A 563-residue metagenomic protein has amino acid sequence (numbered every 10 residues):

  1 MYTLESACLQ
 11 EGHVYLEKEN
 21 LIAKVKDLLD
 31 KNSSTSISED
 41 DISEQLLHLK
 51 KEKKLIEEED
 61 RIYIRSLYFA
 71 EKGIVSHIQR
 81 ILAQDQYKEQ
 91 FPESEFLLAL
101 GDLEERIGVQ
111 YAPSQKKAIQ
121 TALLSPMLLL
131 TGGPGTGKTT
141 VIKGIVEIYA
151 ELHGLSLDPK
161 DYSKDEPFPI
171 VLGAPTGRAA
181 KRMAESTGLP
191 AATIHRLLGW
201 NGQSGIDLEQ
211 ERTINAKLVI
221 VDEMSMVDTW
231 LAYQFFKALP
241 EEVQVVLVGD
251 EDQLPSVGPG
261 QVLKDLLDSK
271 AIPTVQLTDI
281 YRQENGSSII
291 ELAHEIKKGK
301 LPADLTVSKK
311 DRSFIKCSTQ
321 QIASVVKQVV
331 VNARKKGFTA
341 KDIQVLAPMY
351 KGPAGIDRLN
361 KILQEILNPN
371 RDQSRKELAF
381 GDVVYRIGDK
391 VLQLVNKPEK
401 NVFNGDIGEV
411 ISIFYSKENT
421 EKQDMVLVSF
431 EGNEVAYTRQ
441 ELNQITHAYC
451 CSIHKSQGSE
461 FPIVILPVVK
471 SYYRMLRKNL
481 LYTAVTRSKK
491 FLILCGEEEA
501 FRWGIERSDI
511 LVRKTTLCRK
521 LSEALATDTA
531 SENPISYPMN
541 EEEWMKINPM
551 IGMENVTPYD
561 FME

Functional and structural regions predicted by a protein language model:
M1-F91, P558-E563: Accessory, non-ATPase domains that flank or precede helicase/AAA+ motor cores in DNA-metabolism machines
G108-L124: N-terminal pre-P-loop "Q-motif" helix
L124-L130: Pre-Walker A (Motif I) flank of P-loop NTPase domains
T131-A184, V248, D311-T319, V329-G352: Conserved RecA-like ASCE P-loop NTPase motor core of nucleic-acid helicases/translocases
G133-P134, V221-V227, E251-D252, S456 (+2 more regions): Conserved Walker B
T140, G144, I148, L152 (+9 more regions): Conserved helicase motor core of SF1/SF2 NTP-dependent helicases
S156-D158, E251-L392, K397-K400: Conserved helicase motor core of P-loop NTPases
K298, Q393-L394, N404-E563: C-terminal accessory regions
